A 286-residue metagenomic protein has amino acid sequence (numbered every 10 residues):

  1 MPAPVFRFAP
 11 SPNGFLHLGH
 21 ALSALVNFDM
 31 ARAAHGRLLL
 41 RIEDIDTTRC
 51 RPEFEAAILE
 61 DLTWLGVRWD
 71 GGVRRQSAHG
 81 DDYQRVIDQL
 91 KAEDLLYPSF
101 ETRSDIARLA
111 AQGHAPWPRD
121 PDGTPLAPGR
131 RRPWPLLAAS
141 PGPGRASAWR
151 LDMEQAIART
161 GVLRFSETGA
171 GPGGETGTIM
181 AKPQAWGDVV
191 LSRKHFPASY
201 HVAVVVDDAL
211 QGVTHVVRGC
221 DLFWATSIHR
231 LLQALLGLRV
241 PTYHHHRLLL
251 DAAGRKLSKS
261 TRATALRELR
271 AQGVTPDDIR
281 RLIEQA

Functional and structural regions predicted by a protein language model:
M1-F15, A33, L38, L65 (+4 more regions): Non-catalytic terminal extensions that flank enzyme cores
M1-P116, V217-D221, A225-L238: N-terminal Rossmann-like or analogous alpha/beta NTP/dinucleotide-binding catalytic cores that position adenine
L59-W69, Q89-T102, P118-A138, R262-D277: Short, Lys/Arg-enriched charge-dense amphipathic segments
D70-G72, V240-Y243, D277-I279: Short, surface-exposed acidic
S104-L257, A265-R270: Active-site cores that bind ATP or allylic diphosphates and position pyrophosphate for catalysis
